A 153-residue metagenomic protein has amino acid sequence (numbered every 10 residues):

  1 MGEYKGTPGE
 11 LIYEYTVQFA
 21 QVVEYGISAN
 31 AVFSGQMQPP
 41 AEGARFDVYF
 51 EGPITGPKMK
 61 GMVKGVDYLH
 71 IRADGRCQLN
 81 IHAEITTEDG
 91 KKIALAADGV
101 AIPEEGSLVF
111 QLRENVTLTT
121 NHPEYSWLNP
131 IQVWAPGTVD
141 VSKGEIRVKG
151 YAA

Functional and structural regions predicted by a protein language model:
M1-A153: Beta-strand-enriched cores of mature, soluble protein domains
